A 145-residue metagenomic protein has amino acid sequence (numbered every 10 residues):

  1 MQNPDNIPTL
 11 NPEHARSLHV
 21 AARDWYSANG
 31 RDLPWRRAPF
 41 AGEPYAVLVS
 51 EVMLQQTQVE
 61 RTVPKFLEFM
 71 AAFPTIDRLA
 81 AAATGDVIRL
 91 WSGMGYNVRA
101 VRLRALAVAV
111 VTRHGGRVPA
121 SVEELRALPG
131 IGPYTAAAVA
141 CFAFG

Functional and structural regions predicted by a protein language model:
N6-R16, A21-G145: Catalytic cores of DNA base-excision repair glycosylases
